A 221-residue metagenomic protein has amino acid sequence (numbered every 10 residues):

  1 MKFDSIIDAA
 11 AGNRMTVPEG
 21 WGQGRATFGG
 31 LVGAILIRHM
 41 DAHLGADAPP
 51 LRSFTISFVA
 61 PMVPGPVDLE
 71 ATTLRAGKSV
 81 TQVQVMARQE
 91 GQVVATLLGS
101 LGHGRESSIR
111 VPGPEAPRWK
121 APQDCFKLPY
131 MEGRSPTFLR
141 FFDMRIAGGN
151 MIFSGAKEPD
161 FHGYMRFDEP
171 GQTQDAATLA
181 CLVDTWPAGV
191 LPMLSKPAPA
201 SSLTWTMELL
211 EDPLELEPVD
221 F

Functional and structural regions predicted by a protein language model:
M1-F221: Terminal targeting signals and extreme-terminal segments of soluble enzymes
